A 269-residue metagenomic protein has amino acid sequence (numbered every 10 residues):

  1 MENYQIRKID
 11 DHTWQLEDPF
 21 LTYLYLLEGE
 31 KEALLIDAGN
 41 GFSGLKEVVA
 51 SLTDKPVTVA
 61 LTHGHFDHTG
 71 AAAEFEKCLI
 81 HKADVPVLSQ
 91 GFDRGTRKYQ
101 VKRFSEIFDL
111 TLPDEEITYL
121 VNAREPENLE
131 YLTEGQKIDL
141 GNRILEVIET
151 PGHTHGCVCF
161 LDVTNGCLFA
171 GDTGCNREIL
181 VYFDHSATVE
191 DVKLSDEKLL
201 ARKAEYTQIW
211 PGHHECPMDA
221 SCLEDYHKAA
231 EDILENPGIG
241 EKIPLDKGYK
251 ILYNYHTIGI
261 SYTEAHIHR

Functional and structural regions predicted by a protein language model:
E2-S51, F160-C175: Conserved beta-strand hairpin/beta-sheet module of binuclear metal-dependent hydrolase folds, prominently
H12, L27, D37, V49 (+8 more regions): Divalent metal-coordination and catalytic microenvironments
L35-A38, V57-D67, L79-K82, E149-G152 (+2 more regions): Active-site neighborhood of phospho(di)ester-bond hydrolases with catalytic His/Asp-centered motifs
G41-D139, N176, S221, D225-K242: Active-site HxH/HxHxD metal-binding segment of metal-dependent hydrolases
F66-D67, G156, C175, C216: Short active-site segment of divalent metal-dependent hydrolases/proteases that encodes the spacing between
Y119, C175-S186: Surface-exposed cleft-lining segments at the edges of enzyme active sites
E134-D162: Core dinuclear metal-dependent hydrolase active-site scaffold
L194-R269: Accessory terminal helices/loops
